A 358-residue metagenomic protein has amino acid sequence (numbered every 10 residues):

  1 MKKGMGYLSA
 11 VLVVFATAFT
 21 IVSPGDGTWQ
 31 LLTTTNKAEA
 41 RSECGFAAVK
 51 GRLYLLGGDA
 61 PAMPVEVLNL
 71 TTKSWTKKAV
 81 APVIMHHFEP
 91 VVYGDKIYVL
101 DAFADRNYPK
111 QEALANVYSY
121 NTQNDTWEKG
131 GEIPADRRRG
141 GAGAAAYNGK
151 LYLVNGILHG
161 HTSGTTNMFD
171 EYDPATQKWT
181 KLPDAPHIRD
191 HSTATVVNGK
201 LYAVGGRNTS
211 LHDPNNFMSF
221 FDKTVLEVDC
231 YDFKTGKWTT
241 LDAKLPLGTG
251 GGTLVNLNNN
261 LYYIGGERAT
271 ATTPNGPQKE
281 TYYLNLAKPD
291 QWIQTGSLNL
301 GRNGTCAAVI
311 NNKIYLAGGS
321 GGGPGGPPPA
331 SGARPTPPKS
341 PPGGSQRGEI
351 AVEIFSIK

Functional and structural regions predicted by a protein language model:
M1-S9: Bacterial N-terminal signal peptides that target proteins for export
S9-A18: Bacterial N-terminal signal peptides
F19-K358: Kelch-like beta-propeller repeat domains
